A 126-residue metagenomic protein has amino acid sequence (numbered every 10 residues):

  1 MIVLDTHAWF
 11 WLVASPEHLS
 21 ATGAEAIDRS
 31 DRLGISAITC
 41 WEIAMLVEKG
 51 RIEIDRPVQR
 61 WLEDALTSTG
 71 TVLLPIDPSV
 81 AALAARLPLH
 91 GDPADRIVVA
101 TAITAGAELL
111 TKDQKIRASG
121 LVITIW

Functional and structural regions predicted by a protein language model:
M1-I35, K49-D64, A105, Q114-S119: Short, well-structured N-terminal submotif of metal-dependent ribonuclease cores
T6, Q59, P78, D95-R96: Conserved glycosyltransferase catalytic-site signature
T6-H7, I43, A84, A102: Generic structural signal for small/hydrophobic residues in well-ordered secondary structure, especially within
A8, T39, V80, V98 (+1 more regions): Alpha-helix capping/helix-boundary segments
R32, V72, V122-I123: Conserved beta-strand segments of alpha/beta enzyme cores
Q59-P88: Acidic catalytic patch
S68, V99-W126: Acidic, PIN/NYN-like endoribonuclease modules and their adjacent C-terminal/linker elements
